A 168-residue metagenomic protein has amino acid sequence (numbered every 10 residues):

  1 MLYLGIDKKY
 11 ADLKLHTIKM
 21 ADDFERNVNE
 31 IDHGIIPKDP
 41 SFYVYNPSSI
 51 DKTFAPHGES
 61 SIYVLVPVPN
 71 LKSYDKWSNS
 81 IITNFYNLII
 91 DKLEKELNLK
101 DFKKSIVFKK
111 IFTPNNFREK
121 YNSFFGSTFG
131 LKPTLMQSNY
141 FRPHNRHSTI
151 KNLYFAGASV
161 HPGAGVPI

Functional and structural regions predicted by a protein language model:
M1-A55: Mid-domain catalytic core of redox enzymes that form a hydrophobic substrate pocket/lid adjacent to a catalytic redox
L4, V64, L93, L153 (+1 more regions): Hydrophobic, well-ordered secondary-structure elements that form the walls of internal hydrophobic environments
D7, P56-K92: Conserved FAD/dinucleotide-binding core of flavoprotein oxidoreductases
K9, I35-P37, S78-E119: Flavin-binding catalytic cores
Y10-L13, I50-T53, N70-S73, N115 (+1 more regions): Flexible loop/turn segments at secondary-structure boundaries
D39-Y43, L99-H161: A glycine-rich dinucleotide-binding beta-alpha-beta segment and adjacent secondary-structure elements that constitute
K52-E59, H144-S148: Short glycine/proline-enriched loop/turn "hinge" motifs that connect secondary-structure elements and lie
V166-I168: Glycine-rich phosphate/cofactor-binding loops in nucleotide/flavin-utilizing enzymes
